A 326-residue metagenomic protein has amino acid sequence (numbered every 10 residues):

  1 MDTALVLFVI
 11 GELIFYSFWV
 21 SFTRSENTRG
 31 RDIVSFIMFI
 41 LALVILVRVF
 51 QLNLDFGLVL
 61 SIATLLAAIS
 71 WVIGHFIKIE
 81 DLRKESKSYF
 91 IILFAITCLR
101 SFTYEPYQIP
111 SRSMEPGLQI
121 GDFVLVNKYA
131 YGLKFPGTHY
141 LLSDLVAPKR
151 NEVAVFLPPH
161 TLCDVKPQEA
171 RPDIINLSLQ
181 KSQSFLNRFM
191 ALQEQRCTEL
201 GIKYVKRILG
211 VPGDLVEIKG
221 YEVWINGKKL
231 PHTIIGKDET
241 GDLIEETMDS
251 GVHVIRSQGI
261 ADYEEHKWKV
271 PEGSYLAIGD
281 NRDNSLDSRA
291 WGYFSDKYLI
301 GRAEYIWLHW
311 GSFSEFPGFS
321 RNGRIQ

Functional and structural regions predicted by a protein language model:
M1-I33, I37, L41-V44, F50 (+2 more regions): Soluble "head" domains of membrane/secretory-pathway proteins
D2, G30-V34, G57, R83-S86 (+1 more regions): Membrane-interface helix-boundary signature
I14-F18, V72-I73, K78, C98-L99 (+3 more regions): Hydrophobic membrane-targeting signal helices
V49-S86: Alpha-helical transmembrane-segment detector that highlights a single hydrophobic TM helix and its immediate
S70-V72, I92-T103, V126, A130 (+1 more regions): Short N-terminal helix-initiation segments at or just after the protein's N-terminus
I77-E105: Internal/C-terminal transmembrane anchor helices
S88, S111-R112, D144: Secretory/export targeting leaders with adjacent low-complexity proregions
E105-D122: Alpha-helical transmembrane signal-anchor/signal-peptide segments
